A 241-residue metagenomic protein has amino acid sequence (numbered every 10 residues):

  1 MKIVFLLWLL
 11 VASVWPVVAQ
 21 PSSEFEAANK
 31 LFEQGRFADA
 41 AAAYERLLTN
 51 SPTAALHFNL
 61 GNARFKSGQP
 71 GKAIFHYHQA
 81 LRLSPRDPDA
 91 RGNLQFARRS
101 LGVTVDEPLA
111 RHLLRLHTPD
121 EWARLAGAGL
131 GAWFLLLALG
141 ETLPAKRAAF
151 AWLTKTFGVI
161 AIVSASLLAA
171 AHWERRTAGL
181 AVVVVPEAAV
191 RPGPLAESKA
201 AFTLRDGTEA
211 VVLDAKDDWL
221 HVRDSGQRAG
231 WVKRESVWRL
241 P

Functional and structural regions predicted by a protein language model:
P70, L153-V185, P192-L195, K199 (+1 more regions): Boundary regions of SH3-family modules and the immediately adjacent low-complexity/disordered segments in eukaryotic
V103-P144: Membrane-embedded alpha-helical segments of integral membrane proteins
F202-R234: SH3/SH3-like beta-barrel superfamily modules
